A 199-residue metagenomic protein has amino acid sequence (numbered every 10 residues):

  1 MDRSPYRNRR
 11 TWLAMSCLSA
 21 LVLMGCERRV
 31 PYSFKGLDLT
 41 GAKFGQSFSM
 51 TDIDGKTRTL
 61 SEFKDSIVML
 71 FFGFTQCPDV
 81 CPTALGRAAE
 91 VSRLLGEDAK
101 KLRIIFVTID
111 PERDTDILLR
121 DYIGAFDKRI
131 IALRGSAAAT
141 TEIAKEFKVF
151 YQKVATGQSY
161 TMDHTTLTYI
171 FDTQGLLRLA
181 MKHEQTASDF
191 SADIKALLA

Functional and structural regions predicted by a protein language model:
M1-V22, A199: N-terminal secretory signal peptides
E27-R29: Bacterial signal peptide processing site
S33-D52: Post-signal peptide N-terminal segment of mature Sec-exported envelope proteins
G45-Q46, V68, T165-T166: Short loop/turn microsegments at loop-to-beta-strand junctions
S49-V68: A short beta-strand-turn-helix
E62-V80: Short active-site neighborhood of thiol/selenol oxidoreductases, capturing the structured segment around
T83-I143: Structural microenvironment flanking redox-active thiols in thiol-disulfide oxidoreductases
A139-D193: Thiol/disulfide oxidoreductase modules built on the thioredoxin-like
